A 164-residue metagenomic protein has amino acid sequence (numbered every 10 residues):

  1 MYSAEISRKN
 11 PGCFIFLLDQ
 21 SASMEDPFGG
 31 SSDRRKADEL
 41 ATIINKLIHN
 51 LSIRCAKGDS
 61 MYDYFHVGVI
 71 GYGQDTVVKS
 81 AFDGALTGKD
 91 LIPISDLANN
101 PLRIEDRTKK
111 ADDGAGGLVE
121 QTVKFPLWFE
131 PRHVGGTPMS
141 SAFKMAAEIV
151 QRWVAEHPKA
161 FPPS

Functional and structural regions predicted by a protein language model:
M1-D38, Q151-V154: Acidic, polar low-complexity linker/tail segments
M1-R8, I53-M61, E148-P162: Surface-exposed acidic, glycine-flexible loop patches that form ligand/cofactor-binding and adhesion interfaces
N10-F14, D63-F65, P163: Core residues of folded domains in eukaryotic genome-function proteins
P11, A37, A41-I44, G136 (+1 more regions): Generic preference for well-ordered alpha-helical elements
F16-S21, L40, V69, A146-A147 (+1 more regions): DG-centered beta-turn motif at the end of beta-strands
S23-Y64: …and closely analogous acidic/polar surface helices at protein-protein or active-site interfaces in A-domain-like
E25, T42, S52-I53, D63-F65 (+1 more regions): Divalent cation-coordinating acidic motifs and surrounding scaffolds that mediate Ca2+/Mg2+/Mn2+/Zn2+-dependent binding
I94-F161: Von Willebrand factor
